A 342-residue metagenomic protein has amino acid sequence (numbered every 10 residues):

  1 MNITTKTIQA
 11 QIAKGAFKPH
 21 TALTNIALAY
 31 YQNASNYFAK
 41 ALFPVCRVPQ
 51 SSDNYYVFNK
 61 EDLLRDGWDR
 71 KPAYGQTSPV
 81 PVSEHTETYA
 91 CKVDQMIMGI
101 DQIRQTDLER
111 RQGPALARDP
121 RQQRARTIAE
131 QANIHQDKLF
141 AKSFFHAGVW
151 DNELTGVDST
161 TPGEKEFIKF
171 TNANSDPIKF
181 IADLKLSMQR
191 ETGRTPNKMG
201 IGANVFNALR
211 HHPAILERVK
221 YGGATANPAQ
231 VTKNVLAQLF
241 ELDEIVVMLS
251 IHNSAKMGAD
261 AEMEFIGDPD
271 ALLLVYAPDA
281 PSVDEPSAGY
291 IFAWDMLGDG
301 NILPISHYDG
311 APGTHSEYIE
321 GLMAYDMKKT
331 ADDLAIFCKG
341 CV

Functional and structural regions predicted by a protein language model:
M1-A29, N33-A41, R47, N301-V342: Protruding loop/beta-arch "assembly-hinge" segments enriched in small, turn-prone residues
Q11, Q105-P120, N152-E166, T171-S175 (+5 more regions): Intrinsically disordered, low-complexity coil segments
Q32-G99: Assembly/oligomerization interface modules of large self-assembling protein complexes
L42-P49, R210-G222, P278-D309, D333-A335: Surface-exposed flexible segments
V93-I100, E317-M323: Oligomerization/assembly interface segments of phage tail-like spikes and tubes
R104-T195, A203-Y221: Alpha-helical scaffold segments that mediate packing/assembly in large oligomeric complexes
A117-T127, Q131-N133, R218-V219, N234 (+4 more regions): A binding-site-centric feature that preferentially detects glycan-recognition modules on secreted/surface proteins
R194-I291: Extended oligomerization regions of viral-like shell subunits
